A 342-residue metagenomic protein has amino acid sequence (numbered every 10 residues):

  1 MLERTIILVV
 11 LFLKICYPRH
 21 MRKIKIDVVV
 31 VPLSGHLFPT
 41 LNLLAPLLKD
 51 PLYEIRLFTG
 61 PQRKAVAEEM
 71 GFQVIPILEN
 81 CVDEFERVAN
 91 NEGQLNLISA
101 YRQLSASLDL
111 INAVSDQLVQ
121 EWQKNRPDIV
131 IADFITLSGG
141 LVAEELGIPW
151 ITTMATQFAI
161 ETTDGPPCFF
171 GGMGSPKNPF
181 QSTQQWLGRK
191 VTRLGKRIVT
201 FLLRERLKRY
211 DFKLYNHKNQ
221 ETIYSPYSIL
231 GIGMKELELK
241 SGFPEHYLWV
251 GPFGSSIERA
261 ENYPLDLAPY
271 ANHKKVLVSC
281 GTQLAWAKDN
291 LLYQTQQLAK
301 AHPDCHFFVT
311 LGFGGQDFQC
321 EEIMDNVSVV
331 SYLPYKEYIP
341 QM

Functional and structural regions predicted by a protein language model:
I7, Y17-P18: Short, positively charged and aromatic/hydrophobic N-terminal segments
M21-P76: N-terminal subdomain of nucleotide-sugar transferases
L57-Q103: Conserved nucleotide-sugar phosphate-binding/catalytic loop shared by glycosyltransferases and other
T59-K64, F134-S138, G233-E238, L311-D317: Short, polar loop motifs at secondary-structure junctions
N90-G139, E144, W186-Y224: Conserved nucleotide-sugar donor-binding subdomain of glycosyltransferases
L108-S182, E236-L237: Conserved nucleotide-sugar donor-interacting segment of glycosyltransferase catalytic cores, predominantly GT-B
I151-L239: Active-site-proximal region of nucleotide-activated glycan assembly enzymes, centered on histidine/acidic-rich loops
E236-M342: Donor-nucleotide binding loops and adjacent catalytic segments primarily of GT-B fold Leloir glycosyltransferases
